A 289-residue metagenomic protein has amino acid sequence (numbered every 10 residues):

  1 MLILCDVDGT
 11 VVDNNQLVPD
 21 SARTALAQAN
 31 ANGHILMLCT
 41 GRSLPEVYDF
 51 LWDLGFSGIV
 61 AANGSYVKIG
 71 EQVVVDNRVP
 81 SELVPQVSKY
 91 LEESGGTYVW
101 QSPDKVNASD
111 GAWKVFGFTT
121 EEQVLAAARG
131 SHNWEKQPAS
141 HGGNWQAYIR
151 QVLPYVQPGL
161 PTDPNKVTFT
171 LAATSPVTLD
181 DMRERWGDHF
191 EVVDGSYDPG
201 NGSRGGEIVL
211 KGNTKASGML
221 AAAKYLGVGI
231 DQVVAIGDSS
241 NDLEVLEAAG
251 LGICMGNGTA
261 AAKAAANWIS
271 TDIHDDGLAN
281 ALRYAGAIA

Functional and structural regions predicted by a protein language model:
M1-L2, V18-P19, G205-A289: Mg2+-dependent phosphoryl-transfer enzymes with acidic/Ser/Thr/Gly-rich catalytic loops
M1-V7, T24, A31: Non-catalytic pre-domain segments flanking phosphatase-related domains
N14-E135: Active-site phosphate-binding/coordination module
Q16-H34, D76-L83, A147-P154, L210-L220 (+2 more regions): Short, acidic loop-to-helix structural element flanking the phosphoryl-transfer center in phosphate-processing enzymes
G33-M37, G55-S57, N165-K166, D231-Q232 (+1 more regions): Short active-site oxyanion
L54-G55, N63, S94, R185-D188 (+2 more regions): Short, structured coil segments at secondary-structure junctions
K105-V234: Conserved acidic, metal-coordinating active-site core of Asp-based, Mg2+-dependent phosphoryl-transfer enzymes
